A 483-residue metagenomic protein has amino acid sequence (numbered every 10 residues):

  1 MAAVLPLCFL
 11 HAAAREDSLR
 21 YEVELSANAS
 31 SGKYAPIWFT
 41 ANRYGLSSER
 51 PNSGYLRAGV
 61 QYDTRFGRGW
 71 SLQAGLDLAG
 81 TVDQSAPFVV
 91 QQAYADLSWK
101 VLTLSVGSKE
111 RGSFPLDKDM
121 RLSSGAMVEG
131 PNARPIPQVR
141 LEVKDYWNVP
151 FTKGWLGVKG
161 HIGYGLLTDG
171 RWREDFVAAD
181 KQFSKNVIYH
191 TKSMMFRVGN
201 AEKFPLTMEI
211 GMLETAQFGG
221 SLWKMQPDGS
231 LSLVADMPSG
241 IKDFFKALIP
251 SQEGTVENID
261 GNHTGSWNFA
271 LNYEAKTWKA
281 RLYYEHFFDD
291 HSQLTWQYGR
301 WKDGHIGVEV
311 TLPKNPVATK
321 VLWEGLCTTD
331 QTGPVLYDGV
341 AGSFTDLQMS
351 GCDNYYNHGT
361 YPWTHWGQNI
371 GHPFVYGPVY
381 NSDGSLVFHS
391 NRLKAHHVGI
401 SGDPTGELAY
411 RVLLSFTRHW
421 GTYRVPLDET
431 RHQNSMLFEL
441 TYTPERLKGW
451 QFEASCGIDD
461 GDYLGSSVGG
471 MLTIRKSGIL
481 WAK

Functional and structural regions predicted by a protein language model:
M1-S18, I474, L480-K483: Bacterial Sec-dependent N-terminal signal peptides
A12-R111, R121, M127-E129, A133-Y146 (+3 more regions): Beta-barrel outer-membrane channel/assembly domains of diderm bacteria
R15-R20, Y62-Q73, S98-V101, Y146-G160 (+6 more regions): Short loop/turn motifs that connect adjacent beta-strands in outer-membrane beta-barrel proteins
L25-K33, T64, L78-V82, W99-V101 (+12 more regions): Transmembrane beta-strands of outer-membrane beta-barrel pores
K33-T40, S85-V89, L116-S124, G170-A179 (+5 more regions): Outer-membrane beta-barrel translocator domains and adjoining extracellular loop/strand segments of Gram-negative
A41-R43, W70-D83, V106, G125-A126 (+6 more regions): Transmembrane beta-strand segments that form the barrel wall of outer-membrane beta-barrel proteins
G112-M225: Internal, well-ordered domain-core segments that constitute the primary functional module of diverse proteins
G254-K483: Outer-membrane beta-barrel pore domains
